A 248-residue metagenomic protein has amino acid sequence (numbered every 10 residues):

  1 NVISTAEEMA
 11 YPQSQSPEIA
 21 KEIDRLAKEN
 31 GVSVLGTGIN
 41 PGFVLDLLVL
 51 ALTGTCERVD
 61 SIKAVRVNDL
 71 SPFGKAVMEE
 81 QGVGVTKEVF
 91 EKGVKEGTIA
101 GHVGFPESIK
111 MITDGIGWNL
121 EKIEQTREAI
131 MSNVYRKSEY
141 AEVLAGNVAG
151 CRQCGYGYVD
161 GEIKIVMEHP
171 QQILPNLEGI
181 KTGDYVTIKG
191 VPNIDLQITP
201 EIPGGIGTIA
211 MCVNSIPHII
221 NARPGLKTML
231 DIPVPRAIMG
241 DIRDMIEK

Functional and structural regions predicted by a protein language model:
N1, N30-V32, W118: Short glycine/serine/threonine/alanine-rich loop segments
V2-T5, V34-T37, K63-A64: General beta-strand structural signal in soluble alpha/beta enzymes
T5-V32: Rossmann-fold NAD(P)-binding glycine/threonine-rich loop
A6-A10, I39-N40, V67: Short, ordered loop/turn segments at secondary-structure junctions
E18, E22, I39-F43, I99-E107 (+3 more regions): Conserved active-site and cofactor/substrate-binding residues in soluble primary-metabolism enzymes
F43-T55: Alpha-helical support elements that line or immediately flank enzyme active sites and cofactor-binding pockets
T53-D184, N214: Active-site-lining helix/loop region of Rossmann-like oxidoreductase modules
S138-K248: C-terminal active-site/capping subdomain that shapes the small-molecule cofactor and substrate pocket of enzyme
